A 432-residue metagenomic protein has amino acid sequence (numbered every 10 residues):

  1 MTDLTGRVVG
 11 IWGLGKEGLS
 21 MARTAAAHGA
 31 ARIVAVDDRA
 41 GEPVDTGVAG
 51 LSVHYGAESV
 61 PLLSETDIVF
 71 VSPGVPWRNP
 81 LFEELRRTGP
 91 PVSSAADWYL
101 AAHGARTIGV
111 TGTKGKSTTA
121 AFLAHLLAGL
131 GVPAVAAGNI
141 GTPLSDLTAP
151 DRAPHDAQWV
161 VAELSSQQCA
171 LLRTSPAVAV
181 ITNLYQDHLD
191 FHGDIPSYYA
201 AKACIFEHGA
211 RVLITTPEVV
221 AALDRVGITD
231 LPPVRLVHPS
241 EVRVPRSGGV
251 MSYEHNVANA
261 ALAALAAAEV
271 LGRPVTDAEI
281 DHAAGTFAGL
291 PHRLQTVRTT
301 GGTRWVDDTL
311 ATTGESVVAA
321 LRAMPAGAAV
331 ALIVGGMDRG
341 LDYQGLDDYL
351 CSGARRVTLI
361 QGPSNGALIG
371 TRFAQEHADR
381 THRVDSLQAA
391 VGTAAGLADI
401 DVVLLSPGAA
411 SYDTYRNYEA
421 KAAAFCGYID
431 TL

Functional and structural regions predicted by a protein language model:
M1-S94, W98, Q361, L368: N-terminal leader/targeting and accessory segments in enzymes
T2-V8, G18-T24, H28, S247-R356: Nucleotide phosphate-binding/pyrophosphate-handling subdomain across enzymes that bind or process nucleotide phosphates
A25, V69, V110, N139 (+9 more regions): Residue-level signal for inorganic ion chemistry
A26, V60-T66, P73-P217, A221-L231 (+2 more regions): Phosphate-binding loop of NTP-binding sites
I33-D38, I214-P217, A331-G335, A354-S364: Short internal beta-strands
V44-G50, Y343-V402: C-terminal helical cap/extension that packs against the catalytic core of soluble nucleotide-cofactor enzymes
L172-S175, I205-A210, G227-D230, A323-G327 (+2 more regions): Short, conserved loop/helix-junction motifs that constitute active-site signature segments in enzyme catalytic cores
G408-L432: Glycine/aspartate-rich loop-and-adjacent alpha/beta segment that forms the canonical ThDP
